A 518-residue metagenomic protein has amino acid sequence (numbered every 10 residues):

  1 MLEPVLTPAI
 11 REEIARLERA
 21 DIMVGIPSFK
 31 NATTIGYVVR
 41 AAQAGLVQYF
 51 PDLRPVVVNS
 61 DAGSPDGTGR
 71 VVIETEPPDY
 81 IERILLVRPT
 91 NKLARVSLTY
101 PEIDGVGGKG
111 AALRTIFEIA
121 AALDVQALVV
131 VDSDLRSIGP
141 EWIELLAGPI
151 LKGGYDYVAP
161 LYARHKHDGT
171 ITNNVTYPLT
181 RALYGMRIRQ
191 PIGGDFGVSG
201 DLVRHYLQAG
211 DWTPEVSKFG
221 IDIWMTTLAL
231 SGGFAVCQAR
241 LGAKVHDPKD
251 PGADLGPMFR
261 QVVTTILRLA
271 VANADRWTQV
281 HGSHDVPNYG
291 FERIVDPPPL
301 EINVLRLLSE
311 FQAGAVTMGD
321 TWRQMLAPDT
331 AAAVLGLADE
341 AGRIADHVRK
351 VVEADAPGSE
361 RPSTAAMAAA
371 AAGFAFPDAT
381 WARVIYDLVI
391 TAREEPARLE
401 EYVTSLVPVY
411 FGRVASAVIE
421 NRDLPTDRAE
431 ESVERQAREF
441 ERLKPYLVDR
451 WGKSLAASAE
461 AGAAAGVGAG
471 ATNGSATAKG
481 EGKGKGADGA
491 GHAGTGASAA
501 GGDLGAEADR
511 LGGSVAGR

Functional and structural regions predicted by a protein language model:
M1-A44: N-proximal low-complexity "stem/linker" segments adjacent to membrane-targeting elements
A20, V263-R518: Terminal low-complexity segments of carbohydrate-biosynthetic enzymes
A41-L53: Short, acidic, metal-binding catalytic loop of nucleotide-sugar glycosyltransferases
D61-R70: A conserved acidic beta->alpha catalytic loop
P77-A121: Active-site-proximal specificity loops/subdomain of glycosyltransferases
V125-D134: Short beta-strand-to-loop acidic/aromatic patch adjacent to the donor-nucleotide binding site
I138-A159: Conserved donor-nucleotide/metal-binding helix-loop-beta segment in metal-dependent transferases, i.e., the alpha-helix
V158-T170: Short beta-strand-to-loop element that shapes/binds the nucleotide-sugar donor at the catalytic cleft/hinge
